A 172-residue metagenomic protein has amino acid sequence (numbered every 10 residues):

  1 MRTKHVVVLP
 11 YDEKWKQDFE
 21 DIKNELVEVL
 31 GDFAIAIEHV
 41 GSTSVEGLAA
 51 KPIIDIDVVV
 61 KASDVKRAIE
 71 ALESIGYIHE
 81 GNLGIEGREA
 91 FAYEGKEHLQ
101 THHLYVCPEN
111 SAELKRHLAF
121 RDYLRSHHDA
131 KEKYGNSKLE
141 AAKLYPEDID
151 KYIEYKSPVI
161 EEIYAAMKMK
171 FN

Functional and structural regions predicted by a protein language model:
M1-E38, E161, N172: Helical scaffold of the NTase/Pol beta-like nucleotidyltransferase catalytic core
V6-E13, D57, F120-L124: Short histidine-centered catalytic/ligand-binding loop motif
L26-R67: Active-site nucleotide-donor binding segment shared across nucleotidyl transfer reactions
A34, G76-Y77: Short glycine-aromatic motifs
E46-L48, E70, Y93-E97: Short, conserved, surface-exposed binding loops centered on an aromatic residue
A68-G76: Short amphipathic alpha-helices in soluble, non-transmembrane regions that often serve as interface/regulatory elements
Y77-A112: Conserved catalytic core of two-metal-ion nucleotidyltransferases
L114-N172: Catalytic cores of NTP-dependent nucleotidyl/adenyl transfer enzymes across multiple folds
